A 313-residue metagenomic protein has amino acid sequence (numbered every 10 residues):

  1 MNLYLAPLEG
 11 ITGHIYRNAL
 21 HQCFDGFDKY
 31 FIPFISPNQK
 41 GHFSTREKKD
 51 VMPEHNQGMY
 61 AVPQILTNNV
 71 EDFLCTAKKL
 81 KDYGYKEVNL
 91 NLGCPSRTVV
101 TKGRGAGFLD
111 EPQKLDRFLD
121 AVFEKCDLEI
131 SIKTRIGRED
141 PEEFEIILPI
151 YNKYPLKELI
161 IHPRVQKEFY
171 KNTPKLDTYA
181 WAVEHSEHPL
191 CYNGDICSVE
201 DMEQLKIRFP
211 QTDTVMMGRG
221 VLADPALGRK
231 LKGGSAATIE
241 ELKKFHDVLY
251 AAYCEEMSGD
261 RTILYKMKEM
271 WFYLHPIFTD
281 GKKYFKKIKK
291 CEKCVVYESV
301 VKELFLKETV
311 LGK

Functional and structural regions predicted by a protein language model:
M1-K313: Flavin-dependent oxidoreductase catalytic cores
